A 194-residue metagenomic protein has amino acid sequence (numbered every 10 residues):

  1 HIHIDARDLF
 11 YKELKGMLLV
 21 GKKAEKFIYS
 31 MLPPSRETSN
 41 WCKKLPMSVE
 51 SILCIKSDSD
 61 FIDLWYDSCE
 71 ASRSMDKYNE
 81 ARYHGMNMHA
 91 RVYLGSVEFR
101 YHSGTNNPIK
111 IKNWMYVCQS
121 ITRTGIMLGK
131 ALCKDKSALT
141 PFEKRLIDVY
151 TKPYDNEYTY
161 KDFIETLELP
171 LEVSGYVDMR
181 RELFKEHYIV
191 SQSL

Functional and structural regions predicted by a protein language model:
R7-L194: C-terminal accessory/tail domains of diverse enzymes
